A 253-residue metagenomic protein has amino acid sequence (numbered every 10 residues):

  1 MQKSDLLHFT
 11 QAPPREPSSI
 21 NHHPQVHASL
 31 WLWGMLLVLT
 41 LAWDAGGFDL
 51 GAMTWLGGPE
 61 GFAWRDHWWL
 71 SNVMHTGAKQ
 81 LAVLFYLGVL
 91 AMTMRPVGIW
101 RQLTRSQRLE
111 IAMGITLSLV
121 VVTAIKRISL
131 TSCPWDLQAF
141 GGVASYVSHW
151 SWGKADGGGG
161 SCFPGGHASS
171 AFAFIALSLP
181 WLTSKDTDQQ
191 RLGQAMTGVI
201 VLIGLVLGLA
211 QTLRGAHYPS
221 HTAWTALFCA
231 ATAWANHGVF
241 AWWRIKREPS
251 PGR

Functional and structural regions predicted by a protein language model:
Q2-Q25, V97-L103, D186-R191, I245-R253: Membrane-interfacial, low-structure loops and terminal tails that flank and connect transmembrane helices in multi-pass
Q2-V89, R127-S129, P134, V143-S145: N-terminal transmembrane-helix/juxtamembrane module of multi-pass inner/ER membrane proteins
H23-A28, L32, V147-R253: Membrane-embedded catalytic cores of phosphoryl/pyrophosphoryl-handling enzymes
W33-L37, Q80, L84, I111 (+3 more regions): Alpha-helical transmembrane spans of integral membrane proteins, capturing the lipid-embedded, hydrophobic core of TM
V38-W43, S118-T123, L202-T212: Aromatic-anchored segments of alpha-helical transmembrane domains
A42, Y86, L90, M94 (+4 more regions): Alpha-helical membrane-inserting segments
M92-R127, G193, T197: Interfacial segments of alpha-helical transmembrane regions
S132-D156: Membrane-interface interhelical connector segments
